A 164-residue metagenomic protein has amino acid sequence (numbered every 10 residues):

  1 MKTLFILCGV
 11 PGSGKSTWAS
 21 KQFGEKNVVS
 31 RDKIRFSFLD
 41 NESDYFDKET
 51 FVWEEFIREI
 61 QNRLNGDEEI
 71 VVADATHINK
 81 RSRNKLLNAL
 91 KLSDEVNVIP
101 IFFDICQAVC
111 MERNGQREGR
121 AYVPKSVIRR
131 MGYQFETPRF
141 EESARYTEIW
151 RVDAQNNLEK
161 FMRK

Functional and structural regions predicted by a protein language model:
M1-C8, S13, K21, E25 (+2 more regions): Conserved GTP-binding G-domain of TRAFAC-class P-loop NTPases and closely related GTPase folds
L7-S13, W18, K80-R81, K85-N88 (+2 more regions): A structural preference for long, well-packed, hydrophobic secondary-structure segments
S13-E69: Conserved substrate/cofactor phosphate-moiety recognition/catalytic segment in nucleotide-dependent phosphotransferases
K15, F36-L39, K80, C110 (+1 more regions): Conserved protein kinase catalytic core
V28-R31, N97, Y122: Short hydrophobic/aromatic-enriched beta-strand-loop microsegments
D32-I34, T76, C106: Anionic group-transfer/hydrolysis microenvironments
D47-F103: Glycine-rich phosphate-binding loop used to anchor ATP phosphates in small-molecule kinases, encompassing both
